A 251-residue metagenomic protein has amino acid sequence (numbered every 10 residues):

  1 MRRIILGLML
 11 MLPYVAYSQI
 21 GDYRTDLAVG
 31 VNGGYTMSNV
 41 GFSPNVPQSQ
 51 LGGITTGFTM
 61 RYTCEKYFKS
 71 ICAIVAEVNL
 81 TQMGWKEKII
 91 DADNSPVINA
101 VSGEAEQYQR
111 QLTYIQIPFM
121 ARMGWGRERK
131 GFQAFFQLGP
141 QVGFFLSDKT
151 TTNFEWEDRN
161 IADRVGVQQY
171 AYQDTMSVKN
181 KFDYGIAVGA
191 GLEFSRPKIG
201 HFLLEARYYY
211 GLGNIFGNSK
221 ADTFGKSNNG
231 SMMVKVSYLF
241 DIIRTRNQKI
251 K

Functional and structural regions predicted by a protein language model:
I4-P13: Sec-dependent N-terminal signal peptides
Q19-L27, E65-C72, G126-Q133, R196-H201 (+1 more regions): Short loop/turn motifs that connect adjacent beta-strands in outer-membrane beta-barrel proteins
Q19-R61, K179, L239-D241, K251: Short glycine/proline- and aromatic-enriched beta-strand/turn motifs that initiate or cap beta-hairpins
R24, D183, G191-K251: Predominantly the C-terminal beta-signal and adjacent terminal strand-loop region of outer-membrane beta-barrel
R24-G30, G53-T55, K69-V75, L112-Q116 (+4 more regions): Outer-membrane beta-barrel architecture
V31-Y35, T56-Y62, L80, I117-W125 (+4 more regions): Residues on the lipid-exposed face of transmembrane beta-strands in outer-membrane beta-barrel proteins
N39-Q50, M83-Y114, F145-D183, N214-S231: Extracellular/periplasm-exposed beta-strand and loop segments of Gram-negative cell-envelope proteins, dominated by
R61-F154, K235: Gram-negative (and chloroplast) outer-membrane scaffold detector with strong preference for beta-barrel transmembrane
